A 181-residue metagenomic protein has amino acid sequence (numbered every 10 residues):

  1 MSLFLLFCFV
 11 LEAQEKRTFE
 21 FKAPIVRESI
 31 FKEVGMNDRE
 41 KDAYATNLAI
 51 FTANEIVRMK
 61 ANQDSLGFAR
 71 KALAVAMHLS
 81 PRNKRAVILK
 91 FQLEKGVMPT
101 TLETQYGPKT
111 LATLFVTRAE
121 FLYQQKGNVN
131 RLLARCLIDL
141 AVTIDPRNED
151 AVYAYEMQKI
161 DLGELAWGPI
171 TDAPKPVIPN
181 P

Functional and structural regions predicted by a protein language model:
M1-K16: Bacterial Sec-dependent N-terminal signal peptides
Q14-K60: N-terminal leader/linker segments that initiate helical-solenoid repeat arrays
K41-V75, L114-V129: Alpha-helical segment of the N-proximal tetratricopeptide repeat
A45-T46, Q92-T117, M157-P181: Alpha-helical linker/edge segments of TPR/alpha-solenoid repeat scaffolds and analogous pre-/post-domain helices
